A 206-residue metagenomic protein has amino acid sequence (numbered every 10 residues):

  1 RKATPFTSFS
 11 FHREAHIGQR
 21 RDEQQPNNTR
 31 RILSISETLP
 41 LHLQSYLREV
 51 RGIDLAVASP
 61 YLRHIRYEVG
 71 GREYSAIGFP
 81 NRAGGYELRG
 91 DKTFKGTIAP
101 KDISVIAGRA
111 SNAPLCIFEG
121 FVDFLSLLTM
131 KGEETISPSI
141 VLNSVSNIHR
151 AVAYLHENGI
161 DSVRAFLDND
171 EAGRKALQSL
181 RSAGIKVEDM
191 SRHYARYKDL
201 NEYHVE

Functional and structural regions predicted by a protein language model:
R1-P5, P60-R66, H204: Short, small/acidic-rich helices and loops at N termini and domain boundaries of DNA replication/processing enzymes
R1-Y46, E171: Non-catalytic accessory segments of DNA primases and related replication-initiation nucleases
T4, R51-I53, K131: A broad structural signal for alpha-helix termini and local helix breaks/kinks
F9-H16, V57-V69: Short linear loop/turn motifs
H42-L43, V122, R150, K175: Short Gly/charged-rich anion-binding patches and loops
Q44-V57: Serine endopeptidase catalytic core focused on the charge-relay Asp
Y67-H156: Phosphate-handling DNA/RNA-contact segment within nucleic-acid enzymes
A113, T129-E206: TOPRIM fold recognition
